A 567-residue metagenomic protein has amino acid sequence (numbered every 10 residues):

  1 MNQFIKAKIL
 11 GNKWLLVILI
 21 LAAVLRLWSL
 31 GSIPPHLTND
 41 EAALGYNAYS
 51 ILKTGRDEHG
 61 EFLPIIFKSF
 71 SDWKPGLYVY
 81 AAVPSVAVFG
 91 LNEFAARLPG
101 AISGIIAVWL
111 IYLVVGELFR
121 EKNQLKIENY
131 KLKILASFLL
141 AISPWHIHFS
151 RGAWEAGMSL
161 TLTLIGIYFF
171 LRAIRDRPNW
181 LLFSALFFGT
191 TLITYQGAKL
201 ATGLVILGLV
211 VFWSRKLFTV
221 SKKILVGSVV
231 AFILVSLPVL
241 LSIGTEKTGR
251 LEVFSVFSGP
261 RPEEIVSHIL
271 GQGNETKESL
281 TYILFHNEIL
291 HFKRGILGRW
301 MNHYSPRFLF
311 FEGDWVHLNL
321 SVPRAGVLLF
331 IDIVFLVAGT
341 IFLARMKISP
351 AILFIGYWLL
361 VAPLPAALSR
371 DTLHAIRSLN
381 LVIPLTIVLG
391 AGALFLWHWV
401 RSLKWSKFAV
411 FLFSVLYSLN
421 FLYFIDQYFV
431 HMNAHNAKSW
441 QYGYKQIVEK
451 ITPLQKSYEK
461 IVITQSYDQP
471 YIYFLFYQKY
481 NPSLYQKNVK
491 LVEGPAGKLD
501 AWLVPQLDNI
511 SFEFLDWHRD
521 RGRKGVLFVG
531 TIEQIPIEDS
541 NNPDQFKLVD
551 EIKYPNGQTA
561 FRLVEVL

Functional and structural regions predicted by a protein language model:
N2-G271, K277-H286, L290, G295 (+1 more regions): Membrane-integral, polyisoprenol-dependent glycosyltransferases of the GT-C/oligosaccharyltransferase superfamily
F67, A325, A409-Q455, Q465-Q478 (+3 more regions): Membrane-proximal, lumen/periplasm-facing interface regions of secretory-pathway glyco- and lipid-modifying enzymes
I106, H146, Y467-P470, I532-P536: Solvent-exposed loop/turn segments at secondary-structure junctions within structured extracellular/periplasmic domains
I224-L241, K407-D426: Internal/C-terminal transmembrane anchor helices
W315-V316, Y473, Y485-K487, E538-N542: Short conserved micro-motifs at the rims of enzyme active sites and ligand-binding pockets
S402-W405: Membrane interface segments of multi-pass transport proteins and intramembrane proteases
L454-S466, R523-G530: Short hydrophobic beta-strand segments
N488-L567: Aromatic/acidic, Gly/Pro-rich catalytic loop(s) in extracytoplasmic/lumenal soluble domains of multi-pass membrane
